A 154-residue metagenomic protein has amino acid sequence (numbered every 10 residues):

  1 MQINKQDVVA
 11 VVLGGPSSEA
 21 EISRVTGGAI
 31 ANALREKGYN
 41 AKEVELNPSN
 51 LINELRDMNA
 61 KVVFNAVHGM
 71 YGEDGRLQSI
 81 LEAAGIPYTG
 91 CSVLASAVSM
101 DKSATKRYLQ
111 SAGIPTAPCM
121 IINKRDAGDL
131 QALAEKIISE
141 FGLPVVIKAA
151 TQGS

Functional and structural regions predicted by a protein language model:
Q2-L13, A41, L55-R56, V98-S154: Active-site nucleotide/adenylate-binding loops and adjacent lid/helix of ATP-dependent enzymes
Q6, P16-G27: Glycine- and acidic-residue-enriched helix-capping/strand-helix junction motifs
V12-E19, N59-M100, P115-N123: A short, GP-enriched loop/loop-strand-helix hinge that lies immediately N-terminal to, or at the N-terminal rim
A29-Y39: A short, Lys/Arg-enriched amphipathic alpha-helix followed by its capping loop at the start of a domain
L34-R35, L81, L109: Hydrophobic alpha-helical packing residues
K37, A84, A112: Conserved dinucleotide-binding and phosphotransfer motif residues
Y39-N59, Y71-G72: Glycine-rich, highly charged phosphate/nucleotide-binding loops
